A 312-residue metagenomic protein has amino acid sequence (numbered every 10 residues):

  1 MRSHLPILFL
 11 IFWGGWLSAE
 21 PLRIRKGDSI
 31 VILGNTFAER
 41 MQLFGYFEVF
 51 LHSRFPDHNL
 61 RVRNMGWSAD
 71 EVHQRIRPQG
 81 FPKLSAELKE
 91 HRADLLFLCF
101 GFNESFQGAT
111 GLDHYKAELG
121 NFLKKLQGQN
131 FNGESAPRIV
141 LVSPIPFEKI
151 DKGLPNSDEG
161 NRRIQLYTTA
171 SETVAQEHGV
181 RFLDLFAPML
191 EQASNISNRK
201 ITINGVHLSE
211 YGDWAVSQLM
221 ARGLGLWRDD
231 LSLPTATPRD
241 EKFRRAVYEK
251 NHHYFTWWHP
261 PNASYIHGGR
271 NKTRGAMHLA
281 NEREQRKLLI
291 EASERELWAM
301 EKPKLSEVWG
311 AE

Functional and structural regions predicted by a protein language model:
L8, S18-S68, L84-R92, L96 (+2 more regions): Serine-esterase "nucleophile elbow" of acetyl-processing enzymes
S29-L33, R61-G66, D94-F100, R138-S143 (+2 more regions): Structural recognition of the beta-strand scaffold that forms the well-ordered cores of secreted hydrolase catalytic
L33, F44-G45, S53, W67 (+4 more regions): Oxyanion-hole/transition-state-stabilizing segment in secreted/luminal serine hydrolases and related acyltransferases
T36-R40, W67-H73, L95, F102-Q107 (+2 more regions): Solvent-exposed loop/turn segments at secondary-structure junctions within structured extracellular/periplasmic domains
Q42, K200-E312: Conserved catalytic region of serine esterases and O-acyltransferases that act on ester linkages in lipids
C99-S105, L126-I164, F186, N195: Active-site segments of SGNH/GDSL-like serine hydrolases that catalyze O-acetyl group transfer/hydrolysis on lipids
S135-P144, R162-R199, W214-T237: Extracellular serine-dependent O-acyl
